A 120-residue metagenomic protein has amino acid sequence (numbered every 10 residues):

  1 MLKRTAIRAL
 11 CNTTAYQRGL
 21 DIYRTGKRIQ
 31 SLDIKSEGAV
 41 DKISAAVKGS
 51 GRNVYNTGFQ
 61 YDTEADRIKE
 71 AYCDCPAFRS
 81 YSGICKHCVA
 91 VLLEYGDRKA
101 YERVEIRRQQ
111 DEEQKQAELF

Functional and structural regions predicted by a protein language model:
M1-F120: Long, low-complexity, compositionally biased intrinsically disordered regions
